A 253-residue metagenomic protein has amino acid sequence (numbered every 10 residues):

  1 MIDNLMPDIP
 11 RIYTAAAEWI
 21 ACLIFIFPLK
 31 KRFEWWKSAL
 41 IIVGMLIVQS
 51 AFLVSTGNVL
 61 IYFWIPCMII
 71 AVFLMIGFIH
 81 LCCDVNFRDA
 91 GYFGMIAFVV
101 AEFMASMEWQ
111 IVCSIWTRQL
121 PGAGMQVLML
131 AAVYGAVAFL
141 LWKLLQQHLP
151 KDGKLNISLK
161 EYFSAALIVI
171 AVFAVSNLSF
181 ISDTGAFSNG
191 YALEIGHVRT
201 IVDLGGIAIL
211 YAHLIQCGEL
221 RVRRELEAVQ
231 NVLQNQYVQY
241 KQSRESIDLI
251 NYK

Functional and structural regions predicted by a protein language model:
M1-E18, G57: Hydrophobic transmembrane alpha-helical segments in integral membrane proteins
N4, V59-Y62, S182-V202: Extracellular/periplasmic helix-loop-helix junctions in multi-pass membrane proteins
L5-I12, K31-A39: N-terminal membrane topogenic signal
I9-A16, P66, V99, L128 (+4 more regions): Hydrophobic alpha-helical transmembrane segments of multi-pass membrane proteins
W19-K37, A51-I168, V172-G185: Juxtamembrane segments at transmembrane-helix boundaries in multi-pass signal-transduction membrane proteins
I41-S50: N-terminal, Lys/Arg-enriched amphipathic/low-complexity engagement segments that precede the first folded domain
L140-K154, N177-S188, G205-N235: Juxtamembrane or sensor-core-proximal signal-transducing alpha helices that couple sensory domains to cytosolic
S164-A171, V232-Y252: Cytosolic juxtamembrane regulatory segments of multi-pass membrane proteins
